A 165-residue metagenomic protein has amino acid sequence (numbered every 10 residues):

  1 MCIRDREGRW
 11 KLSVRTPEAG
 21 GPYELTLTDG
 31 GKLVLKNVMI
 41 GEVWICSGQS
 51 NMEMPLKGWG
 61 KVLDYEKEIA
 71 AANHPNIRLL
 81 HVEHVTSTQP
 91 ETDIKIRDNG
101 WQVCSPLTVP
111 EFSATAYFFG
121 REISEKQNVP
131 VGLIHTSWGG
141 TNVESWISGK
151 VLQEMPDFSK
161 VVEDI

Functional and structural regions predicted by a protein language model:
R4-I165: Cell-envelope and extracellular/periplasmic
